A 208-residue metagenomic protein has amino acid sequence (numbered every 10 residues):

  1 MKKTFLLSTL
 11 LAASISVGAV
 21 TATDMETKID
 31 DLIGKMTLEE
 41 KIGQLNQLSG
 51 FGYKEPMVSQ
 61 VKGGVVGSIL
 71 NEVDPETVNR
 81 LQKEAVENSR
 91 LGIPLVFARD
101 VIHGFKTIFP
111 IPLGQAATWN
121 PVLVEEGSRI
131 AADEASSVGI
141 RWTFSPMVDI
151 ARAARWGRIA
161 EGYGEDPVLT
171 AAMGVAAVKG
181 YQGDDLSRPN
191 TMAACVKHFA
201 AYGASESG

Functional and structural regions predicted by a protein language model:
M1-T4: Positively charged n-region of N-terminal signal peptides that target proteins for export
S8-S16: Bacterial N-terminal signal peptides
G18-G208: Glycoside hydrolase catalytic-domain context in secreted enzymes
